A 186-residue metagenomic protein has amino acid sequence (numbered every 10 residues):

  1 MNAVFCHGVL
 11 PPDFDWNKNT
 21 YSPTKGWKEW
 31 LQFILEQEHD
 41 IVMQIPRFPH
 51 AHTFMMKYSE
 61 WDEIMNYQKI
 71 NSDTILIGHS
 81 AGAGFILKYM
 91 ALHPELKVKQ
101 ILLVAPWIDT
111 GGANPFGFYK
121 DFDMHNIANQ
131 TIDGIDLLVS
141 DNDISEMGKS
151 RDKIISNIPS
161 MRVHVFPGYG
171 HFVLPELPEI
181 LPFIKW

Functional and structural regions predicted by a protein language model:
M1-E38: Short, surface-exposed "cap/lid" segments of acyl-processing enzymes
G8, F48-A51, I101-G111: Active-site nucleophile loop of the alpha/beta-hydrolase fold
F54-M56, Y169-E179: Catalytic histidine-centered segment of alpha/beta-hydrolase-like enzymes
Y67, E176-W186: Catalytic active-site module of serine/aspartate enzymes centered on a nucleophile-bearing elbow/loop
K69-H79: Alpha/beta-hydrolase fold nucleophile elbow
I77-L87: Gly/Ala-rich beta-loop-alpha elbow adjacent to hydrolase catalytic centers
K88-Q100, D109: Conserved hydrolase catalytic core segment
D109-V165: The feature captures the conserved acid-bearing segment of alpha/beta-hydrolase catalytic domains
